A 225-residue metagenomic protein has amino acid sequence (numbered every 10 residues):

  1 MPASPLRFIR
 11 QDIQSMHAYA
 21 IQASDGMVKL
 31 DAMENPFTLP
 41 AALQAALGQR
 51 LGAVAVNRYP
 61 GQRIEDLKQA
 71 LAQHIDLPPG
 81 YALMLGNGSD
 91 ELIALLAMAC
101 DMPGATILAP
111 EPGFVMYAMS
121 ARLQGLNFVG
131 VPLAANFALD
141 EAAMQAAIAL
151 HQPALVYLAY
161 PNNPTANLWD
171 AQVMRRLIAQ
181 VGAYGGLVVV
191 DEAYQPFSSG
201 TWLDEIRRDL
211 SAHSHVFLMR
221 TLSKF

Functional and structural regions predicted by a protein language model:
P2-D90, L95: N-terminal small-domain helix-loop-helix segment of the aminotransferase-like
V28-L30, L108, V129, V189 (+1 more regions): Hydrophobic/aromatic beta-strand patches that form the interior of the parallel beta-sheet core in alpha/beta enzyme
M33-P36, S89-D90, F114, Y160-T165 (+2 more regions): Short glycine-rich anion-binding loops that position phosphate/pyrophosphate groups of nucleotides and phosphorylated
A45, Q49, Q73, M98 (+5 more regions): Short, well-ordered alpha-helices that flank and scaffold nucleotide-derived cofactor binding pockets
P79-L83, G104-T106, E192, S214-H215: Short acidic capping loops at alpha-helix termini that bridge into adjacent secondary structure
G88-A99, V190-Y194, S198-S199: Glycine/small-residue-rich loop that forms an oxyanion/phosphate-binding "nest" at active or ligand-binding sites
A99-L158: PLP-dependent aminotransferase-like
R122, L139-H151, P164-V188, E192-F225: Active-site pre-lysine segment of PLP-dependent enzymes
